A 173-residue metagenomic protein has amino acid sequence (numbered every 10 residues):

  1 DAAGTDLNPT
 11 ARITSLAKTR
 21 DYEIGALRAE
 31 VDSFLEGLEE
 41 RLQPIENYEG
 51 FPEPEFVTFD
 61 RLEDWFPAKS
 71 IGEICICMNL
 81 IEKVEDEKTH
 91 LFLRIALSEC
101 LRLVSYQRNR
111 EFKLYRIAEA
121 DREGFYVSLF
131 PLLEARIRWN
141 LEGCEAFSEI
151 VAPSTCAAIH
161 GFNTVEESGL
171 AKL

Functional and structural regions predicted by a protein language model:
A3-L173: Nucleic-acid modification enzymes, centered on SAM-dependent nucleic-acid methyltransferases
